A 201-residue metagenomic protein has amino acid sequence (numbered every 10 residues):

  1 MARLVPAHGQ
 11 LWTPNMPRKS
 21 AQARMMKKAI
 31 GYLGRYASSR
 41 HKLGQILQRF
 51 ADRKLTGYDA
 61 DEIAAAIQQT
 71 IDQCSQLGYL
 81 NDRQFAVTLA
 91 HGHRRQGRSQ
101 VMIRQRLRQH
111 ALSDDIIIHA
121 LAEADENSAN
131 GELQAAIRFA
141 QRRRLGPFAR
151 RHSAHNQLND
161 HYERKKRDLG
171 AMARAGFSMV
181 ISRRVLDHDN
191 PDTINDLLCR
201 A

Functional and structural regions predicted by a protein language model:
A2-A201: An alpha-helical, amphipathic repeat domain used for nucleic-acid recognition, typified by the mTERF helical solenoid
